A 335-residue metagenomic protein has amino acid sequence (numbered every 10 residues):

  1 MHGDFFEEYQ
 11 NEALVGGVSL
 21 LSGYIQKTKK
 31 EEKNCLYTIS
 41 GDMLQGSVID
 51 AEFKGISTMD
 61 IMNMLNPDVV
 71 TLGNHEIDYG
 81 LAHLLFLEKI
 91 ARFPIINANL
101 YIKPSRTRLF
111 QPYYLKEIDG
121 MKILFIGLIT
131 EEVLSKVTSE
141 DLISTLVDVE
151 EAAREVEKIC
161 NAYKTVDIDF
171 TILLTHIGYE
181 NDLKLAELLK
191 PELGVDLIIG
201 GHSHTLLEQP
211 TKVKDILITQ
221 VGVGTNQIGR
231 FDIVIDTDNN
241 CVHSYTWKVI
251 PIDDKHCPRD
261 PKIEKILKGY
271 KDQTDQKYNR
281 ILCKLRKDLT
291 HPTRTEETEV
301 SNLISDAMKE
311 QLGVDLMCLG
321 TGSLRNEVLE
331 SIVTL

Functional and structural regions predicted by a protein language model:
M1-C257, K262-K268, T295-K309, M317: Acidic, metal/ion-coordinating pockets
K248-I252, C283-T290, C318-L329: A glycine-rich phosphate-binding loop feature that marks nucleotide/adenosyl-phosphate handling sites
K268-Q276: Acidic, glycine-rich low-complexity/disordered segments
K277-E299: Glycine-rich phosphate/diphosphate-binding loops and the adjacent beta-loop-alpha structural elements that coordinate
L329-L335: Flexible, polar/acidic helix-loop-strand segments at domain edges
